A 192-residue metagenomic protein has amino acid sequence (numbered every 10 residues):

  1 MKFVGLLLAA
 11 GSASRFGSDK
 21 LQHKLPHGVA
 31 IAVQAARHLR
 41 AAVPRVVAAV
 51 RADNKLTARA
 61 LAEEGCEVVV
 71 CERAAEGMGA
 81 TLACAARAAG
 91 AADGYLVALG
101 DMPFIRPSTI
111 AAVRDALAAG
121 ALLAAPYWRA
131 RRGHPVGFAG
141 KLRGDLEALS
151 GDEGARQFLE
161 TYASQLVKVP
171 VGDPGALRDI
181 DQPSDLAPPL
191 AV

Functional and structural regions predicted by a protein language model:
M1, G144-V192: Conserved alpha/beta core of the MobA/IspD/sugar-nucleotide pyrophosphorylase nucleotidyltransferase superfamily
K2-G100, F104-R132, G140, S164-V171: Nucleotide and nucleotide-moiety/phosphate-recognizing core
T81-A83, V136, D179-Q182: Short secondary-structure transition/capping segments
M102, H134-G137, E147, L177-R178: A residue-level structural signature of the nucleotidyltransferase/glycosyltransferase Rossmann-like core
G133-G144, P183: Conserved nucleotide-sugar donor-binding and metal-coordinating catalytic region shared by glycosyltransferases
